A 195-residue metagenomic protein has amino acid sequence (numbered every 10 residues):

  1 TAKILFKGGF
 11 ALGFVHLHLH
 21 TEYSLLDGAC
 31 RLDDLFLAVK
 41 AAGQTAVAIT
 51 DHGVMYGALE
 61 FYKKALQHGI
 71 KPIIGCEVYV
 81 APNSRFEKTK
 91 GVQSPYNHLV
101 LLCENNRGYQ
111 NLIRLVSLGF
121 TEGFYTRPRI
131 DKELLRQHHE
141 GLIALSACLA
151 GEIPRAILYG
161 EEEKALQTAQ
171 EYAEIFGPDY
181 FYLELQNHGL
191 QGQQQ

Functional and structural regions predicted by a protein language model:
T1-Q195: Phosphodiester-processing cores and adjacent nucleic acid-binding clamps
